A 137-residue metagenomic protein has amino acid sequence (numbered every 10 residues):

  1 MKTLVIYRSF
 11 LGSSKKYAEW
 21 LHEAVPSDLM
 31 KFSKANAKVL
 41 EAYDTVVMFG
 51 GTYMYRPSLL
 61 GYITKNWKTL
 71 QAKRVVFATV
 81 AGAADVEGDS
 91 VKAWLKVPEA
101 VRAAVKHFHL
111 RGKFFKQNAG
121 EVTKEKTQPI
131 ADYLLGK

Functional and structural regions predicted by a protein language model:
K2, S9, A35, V86 (+1 more regions): Alpha-helical protein-protein interaction elements
K2-A24: N-terminal beta1-alpha1 ligand-phosphate binding loop
L4, K34-A37, W67: Short hydrophobic/aromatic-rich motifs at helix boundaries and adjacent loops
I6-S9, V39, K113-F114: Residue-level preference for alpha-helix termini and adjacent loops
G12-S13, N36-K38, A84, K116: Flexible, glycine-rich phosphate/dinucleotide-binding loops and adjacent beta-alpha linkers at cofactor/substrate
H22, A37-A42: Short loop/helix-cap segments at secondary-structure boundaries that form the rim of catalytic
V25-D28, A42-K137: FMN-binding flavodoxin-like domain, especially the glycine-rich phosphate-binding loop
P26-K38: A short, well-structured beta->alpha microelement
